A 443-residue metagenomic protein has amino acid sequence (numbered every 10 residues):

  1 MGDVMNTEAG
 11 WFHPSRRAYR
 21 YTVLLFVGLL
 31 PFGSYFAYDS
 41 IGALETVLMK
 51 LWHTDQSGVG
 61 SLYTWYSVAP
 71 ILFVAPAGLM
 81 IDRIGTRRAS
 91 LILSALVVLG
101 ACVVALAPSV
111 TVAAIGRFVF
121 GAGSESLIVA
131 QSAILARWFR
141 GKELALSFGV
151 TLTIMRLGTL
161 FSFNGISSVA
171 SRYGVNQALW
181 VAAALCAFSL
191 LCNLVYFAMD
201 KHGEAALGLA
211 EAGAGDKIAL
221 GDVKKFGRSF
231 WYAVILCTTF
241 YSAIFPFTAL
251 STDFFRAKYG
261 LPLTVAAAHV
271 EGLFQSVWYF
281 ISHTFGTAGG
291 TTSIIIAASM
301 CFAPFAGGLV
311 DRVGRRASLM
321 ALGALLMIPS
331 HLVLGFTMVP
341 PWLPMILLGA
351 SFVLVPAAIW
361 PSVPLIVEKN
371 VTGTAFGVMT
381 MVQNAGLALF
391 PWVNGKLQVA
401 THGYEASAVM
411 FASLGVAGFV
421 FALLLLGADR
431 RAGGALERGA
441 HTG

Functional and structural regions predicted by a protein language model:
I41-A43, G227-S293, M300, W360 (+1 more regions): Extracytoplasmic gate region of multi-pass secondary transporters
H53, G85, L106-V112, G123 (+3 more regions): Helix-breaking motifs and short loop linkers at transmembrane-helix boundaries and internal kinks in secondary membrane
L72-T111: Conserved MFS/SLC helix-loop-helix module at the cytosolic interface between two early adjacent transmembrane helices
F73-G85, F302-R315: Helix-to-loop junctions at the C-terminal end of transmembrane segments in multipass secondary transporters
G116-I154: Cytoplasmic helix-loop-helix junction between adjacent transmembrane helices in 12-TM secondary transporters
T151-K201: Helix-loop-helix hairpin linking two adjacent transmembrane segments in secondary transporters
L194-G221, A432-H441: Flexible cytoplasmic inter-helical loops of multi-pass small-molecule transporters
R315-S362: C-terminal transmembrane helical hairpin of 12-TM major facilitator-type secondary transporters
